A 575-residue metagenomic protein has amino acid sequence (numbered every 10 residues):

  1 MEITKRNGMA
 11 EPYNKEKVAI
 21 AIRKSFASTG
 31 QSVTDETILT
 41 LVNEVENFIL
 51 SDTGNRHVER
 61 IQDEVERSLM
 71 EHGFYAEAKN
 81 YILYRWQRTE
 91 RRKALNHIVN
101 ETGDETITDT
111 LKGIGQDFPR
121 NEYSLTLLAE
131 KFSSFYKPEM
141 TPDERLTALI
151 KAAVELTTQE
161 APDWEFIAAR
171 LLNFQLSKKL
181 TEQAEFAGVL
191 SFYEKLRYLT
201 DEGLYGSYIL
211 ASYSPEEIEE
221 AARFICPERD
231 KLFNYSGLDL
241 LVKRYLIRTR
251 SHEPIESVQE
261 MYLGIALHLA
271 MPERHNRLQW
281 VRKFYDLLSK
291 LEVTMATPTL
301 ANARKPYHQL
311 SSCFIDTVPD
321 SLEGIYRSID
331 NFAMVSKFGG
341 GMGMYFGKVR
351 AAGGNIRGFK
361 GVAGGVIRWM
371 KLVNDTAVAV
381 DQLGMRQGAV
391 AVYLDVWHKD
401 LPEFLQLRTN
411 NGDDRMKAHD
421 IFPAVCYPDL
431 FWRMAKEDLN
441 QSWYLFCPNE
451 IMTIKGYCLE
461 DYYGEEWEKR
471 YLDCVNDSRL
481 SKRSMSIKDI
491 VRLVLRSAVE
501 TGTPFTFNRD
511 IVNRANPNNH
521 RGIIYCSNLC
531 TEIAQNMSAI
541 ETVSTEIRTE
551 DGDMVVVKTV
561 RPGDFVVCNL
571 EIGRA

Functional and structural regions predicted by a protein language model:
M1-R574: Extended catalytic cores of very large enzyme megasubunits
